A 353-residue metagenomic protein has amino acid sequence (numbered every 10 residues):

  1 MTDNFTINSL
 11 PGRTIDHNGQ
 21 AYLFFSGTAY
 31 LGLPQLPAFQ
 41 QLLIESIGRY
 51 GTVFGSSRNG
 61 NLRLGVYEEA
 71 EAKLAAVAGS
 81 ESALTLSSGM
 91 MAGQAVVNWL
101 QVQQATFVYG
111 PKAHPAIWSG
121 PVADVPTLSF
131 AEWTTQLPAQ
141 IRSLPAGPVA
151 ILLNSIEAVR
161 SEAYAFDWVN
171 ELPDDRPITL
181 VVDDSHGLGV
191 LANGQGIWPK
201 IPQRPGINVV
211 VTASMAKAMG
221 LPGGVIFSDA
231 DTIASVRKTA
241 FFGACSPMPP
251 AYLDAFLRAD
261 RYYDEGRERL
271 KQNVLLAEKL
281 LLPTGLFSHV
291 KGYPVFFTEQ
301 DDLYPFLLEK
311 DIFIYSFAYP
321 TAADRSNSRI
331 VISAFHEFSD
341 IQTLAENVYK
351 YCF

Functional and structural regions predicted by a protein language model:
M1-G55: N-terminal "arm"/small-domain region of PLP-dependent enzymes with the aminotransferase-like
N4-N18, G243, L275, K279-F353: Conserved C-terminal alpha-helix-loop-beta "cap" of PLP-dependent enzymes that closes/shapes the active-site mouth
Q40-S88: Conserved N-terminal alpha-helix of the aminotransferase class I/II PLP-enzyme fold
V96-I117, T134: Conserved PLP-anchoring active-site segment centered on the Schiff-base-forming lysine
F130-V182: Active-site phosphate-binding strand-loop segment of PLP-dependent enzymes
R160-L180, D184-V210, S214-A218: Active-site pre-lysine segment of PLP-dependent enzymes
T212, M219-D264: Conserved core segment of the aminotransferase class I/II
A259-L280, G292: Structural signature of PLP-dependent enzymes
